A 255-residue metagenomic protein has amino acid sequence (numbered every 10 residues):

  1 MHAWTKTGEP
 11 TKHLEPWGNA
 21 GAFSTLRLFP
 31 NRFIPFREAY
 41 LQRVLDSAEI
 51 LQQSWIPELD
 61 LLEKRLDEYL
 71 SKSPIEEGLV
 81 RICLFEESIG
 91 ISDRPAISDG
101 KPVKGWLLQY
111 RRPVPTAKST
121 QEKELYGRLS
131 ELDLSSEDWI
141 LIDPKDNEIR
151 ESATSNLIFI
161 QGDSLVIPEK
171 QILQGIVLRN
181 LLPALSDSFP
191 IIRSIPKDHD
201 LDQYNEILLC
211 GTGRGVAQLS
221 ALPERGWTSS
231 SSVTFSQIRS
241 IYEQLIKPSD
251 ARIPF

Functional and structural regions predicted by a protein language model:
M1-E68, F85-F255: Helix-start/capping segments and mature chain N-termini
E68-P74: Phosphate/pyrophosphate-binding loops at sites that engage ATP/ADP/AMP, CoA/4′-phosphopantetheine, polyphosphate
E76-E77, S188: Secondary-structure boundary/capping positions in well-ordered alpha/beta enzyme cores
E77-L79, I158-F159: Short N-terminal helix-loop-first-beta-strand/juxtamembrane motif that initiates sensory/input modules
